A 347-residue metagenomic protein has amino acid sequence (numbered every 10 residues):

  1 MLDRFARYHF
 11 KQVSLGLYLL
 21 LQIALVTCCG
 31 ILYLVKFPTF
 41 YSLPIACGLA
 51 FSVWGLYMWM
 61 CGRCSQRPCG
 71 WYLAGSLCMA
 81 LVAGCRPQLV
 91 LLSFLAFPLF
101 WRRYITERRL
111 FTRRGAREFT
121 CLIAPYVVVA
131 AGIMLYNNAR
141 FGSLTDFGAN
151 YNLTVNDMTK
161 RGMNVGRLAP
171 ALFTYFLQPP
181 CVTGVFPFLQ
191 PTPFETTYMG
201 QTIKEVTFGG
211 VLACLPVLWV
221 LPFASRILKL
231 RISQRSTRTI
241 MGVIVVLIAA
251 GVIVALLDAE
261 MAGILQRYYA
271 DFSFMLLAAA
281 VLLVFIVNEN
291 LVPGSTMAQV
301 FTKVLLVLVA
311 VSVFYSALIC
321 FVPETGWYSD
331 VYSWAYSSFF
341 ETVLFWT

Functional and structural regions predicted by a protein language model:
M1, H9-L49, M58, A80 (+1 more regions): Aromatic- and kink-enriched transmembrane "portal" helix at the membrane-lumen/periplasm boundary that abuts
L20-V26, A74-L77, S233-D258: Transmembrane alpha-helix segments characteristic of polytopic inner-membrane glycan-assembly/cell-envelope
I23-A24, C47-S65, A74-M79, S93-A96 (+1 more regions): Specific aromatic-rich, kink-prone transmembrane helix
C28-F40, L81-A83, M134, Y198 (+2 more regions): Transmembrane-helix signature of polytopic, lipid-linked glycan biosynthesis machinery
L34-I45, N138, I203-V206, G210 (+2 more regions): Membrane-interface catalytic loops of GT-C/OST-like multi-pass glycosylation enzymes that act
L92-V127: Perimembrane helix-loop-helix junctions
Y198-R238, A280, F285: Hydrophobic, aromatic-rich transmembrane alpha-helices and their immediate juxtamembrane boundary segments
E289, S295-T347: Transmembrane helical bundles and short interhelical boundary loops of multi-pass, membrane-embedded
